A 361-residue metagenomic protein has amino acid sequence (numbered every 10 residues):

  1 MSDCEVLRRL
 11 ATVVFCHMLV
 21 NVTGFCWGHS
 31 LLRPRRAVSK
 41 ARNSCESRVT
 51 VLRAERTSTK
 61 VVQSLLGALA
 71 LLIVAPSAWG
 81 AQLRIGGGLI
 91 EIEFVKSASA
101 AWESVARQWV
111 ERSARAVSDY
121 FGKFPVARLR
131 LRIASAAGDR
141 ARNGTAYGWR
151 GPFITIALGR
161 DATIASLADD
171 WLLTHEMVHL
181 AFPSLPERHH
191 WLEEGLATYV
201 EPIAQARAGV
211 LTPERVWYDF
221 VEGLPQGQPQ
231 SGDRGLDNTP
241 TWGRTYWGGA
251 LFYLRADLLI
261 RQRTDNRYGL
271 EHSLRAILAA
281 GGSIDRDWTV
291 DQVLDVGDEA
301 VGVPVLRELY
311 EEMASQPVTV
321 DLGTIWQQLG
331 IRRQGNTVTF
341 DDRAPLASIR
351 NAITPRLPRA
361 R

Functional and structural regions predicted by a protein language model:
A11-V14, T23: Short polybasic linear motifs
V49, A54-L66: Bacterial N-terminal signal peptides that target proteins for export
S64-V74: Bacterial N-terminal signal peptides
G80-L185, H189: Juxtacatalytic substrate-recognition/specificity segment
L167, E187-L258, Q262-T264, L270 (+2 more regions): Acidic/His/Gly-enriched intrinsically disordered linker/tail segments that often contain short helix/coil "MoRF-like"
G282-R361: Beta/coil-rich, acidic/histidine-enriched accessory regions frequently appended to metallopeptidases
